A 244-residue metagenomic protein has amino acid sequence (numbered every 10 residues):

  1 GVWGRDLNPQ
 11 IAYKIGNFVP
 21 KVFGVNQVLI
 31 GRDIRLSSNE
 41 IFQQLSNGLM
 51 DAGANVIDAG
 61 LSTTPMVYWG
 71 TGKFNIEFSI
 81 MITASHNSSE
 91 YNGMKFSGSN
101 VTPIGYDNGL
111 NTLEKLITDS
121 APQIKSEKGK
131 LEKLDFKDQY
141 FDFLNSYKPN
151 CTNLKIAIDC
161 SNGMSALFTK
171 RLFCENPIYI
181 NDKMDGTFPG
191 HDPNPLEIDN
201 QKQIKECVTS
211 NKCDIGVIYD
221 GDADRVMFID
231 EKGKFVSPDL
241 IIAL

Functional and structural regions predicted by a protein language model:
G1-N47, D51-G53, K133-N153: An N-terminal, well-structured beta->alpha segment
D6-K14, L36, E40, Q44 (+9 more regions): Conserved active-site and cofactor/substrate-binding residues in soluble primary-metabolism enzymes
D6-N8, H191-D192, K232: Short, solvent-exposed loop/turn segments at secondary-structure boundaries
V28-N92, R171-L172, P177-I229: N-terminal small/polar loop signature for handling phosphorylated ligands or for N-terminal nucleophile
N92-N211: Gly/Ser/Thr-enriched, mixed-charge loops and adjacent short helices that form phosphate/oxyanion-binding elements
F96-S99, M227-E231: Short beta-strand-to-turn element immediately C-terminal to the catalytic PLP-Schiff-base lysine in fold type I
P103, N181, K234-L244: Gly/Ser/Thr-rich active-site loops/lids in small-molecule metabolic enzymes that frequently grip phosphoryl groups
